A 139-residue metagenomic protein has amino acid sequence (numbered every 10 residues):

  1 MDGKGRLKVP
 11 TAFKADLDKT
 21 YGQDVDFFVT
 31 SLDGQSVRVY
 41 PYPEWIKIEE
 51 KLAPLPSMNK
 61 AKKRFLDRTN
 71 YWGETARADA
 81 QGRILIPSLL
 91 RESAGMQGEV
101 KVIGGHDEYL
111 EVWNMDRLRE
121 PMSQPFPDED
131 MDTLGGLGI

Functional and structural regions predicted by a protein language model:
M1-K8, T75-I84, K101: Short, low-complexity cationic-aromatic patches
D2-L7, T11-D33: A positional/architectural concept
G5-V9, V39-Y40, G82-I86, L90 (+1 more regions): Short, structured motif recognition centered on aromatic/hydrophobic residues
F28-L32, S36, I103-G105, Y109-L110 (+1 more regions): Short amphipathic alpha-helical linker/capping segments at the junctions of internal repeats and modular domains
G34-V37, P43-K47: Short, charged/polar surface micro-motifs in flexible loops or helix N-caps
I48, A53-I84, L90: Short, solvent-exposed interaction modules
R91-D107, E111-N114, M122: Short conserved catalytic/interaction loops centered on acidic-Pro-aromatic/His motifs
M115-I139: Short, Lys/Arg-rich amphipathic alpha-helical interaction segments that bind nucleic acids or acidic protein surfaces
